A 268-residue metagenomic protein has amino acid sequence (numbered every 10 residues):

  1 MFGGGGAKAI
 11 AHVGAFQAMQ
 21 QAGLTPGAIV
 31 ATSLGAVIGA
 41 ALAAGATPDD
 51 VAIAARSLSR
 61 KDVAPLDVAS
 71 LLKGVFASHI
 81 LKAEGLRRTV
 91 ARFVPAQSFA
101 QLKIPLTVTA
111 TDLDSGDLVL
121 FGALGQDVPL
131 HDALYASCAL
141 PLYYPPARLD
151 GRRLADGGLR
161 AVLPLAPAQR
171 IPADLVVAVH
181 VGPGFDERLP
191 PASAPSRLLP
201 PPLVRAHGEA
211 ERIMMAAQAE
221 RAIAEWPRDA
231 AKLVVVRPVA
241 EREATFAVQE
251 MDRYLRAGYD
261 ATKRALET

Functional and structural regions predicted by a protein language model:
M1-I29: Helix-rich "cap/lid" substructures immediately adjacent to catalytic or cofactor-binding pockets
G3, T25-A44: Catalytic nucleophile loop
G5, A15, G35, V108 (+4 more regions): Conserved small-residue
H12, G35-A36, A161: Catalytic nucleophile loop
P48-T89, D112-L113, D117-Q126, G158-T268: Non-catalytic peripheral regions of patatin-like phospholipases
V94-P105: A short alpha-helix-loop-beta-strand transition element characteristic of N-terminal alpha/beta dinucleotide-binding
L106-D112, P145: Short beta-strand scaffold segments in enzyme catalytic cores
D132-R170: ATP/pyrophosphate-binding catalytic subdomain of soluble kinases
